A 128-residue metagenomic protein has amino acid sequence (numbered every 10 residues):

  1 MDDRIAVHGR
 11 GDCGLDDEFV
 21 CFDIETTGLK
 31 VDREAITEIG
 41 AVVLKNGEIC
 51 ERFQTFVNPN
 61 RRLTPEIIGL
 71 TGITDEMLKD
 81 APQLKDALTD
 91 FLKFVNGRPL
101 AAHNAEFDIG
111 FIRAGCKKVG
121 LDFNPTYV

Functional and structural regions predicted by a protein language model:
M1-Y127: Conserved non-catalytic scaffold segment of RNase H-like nuclease domains
